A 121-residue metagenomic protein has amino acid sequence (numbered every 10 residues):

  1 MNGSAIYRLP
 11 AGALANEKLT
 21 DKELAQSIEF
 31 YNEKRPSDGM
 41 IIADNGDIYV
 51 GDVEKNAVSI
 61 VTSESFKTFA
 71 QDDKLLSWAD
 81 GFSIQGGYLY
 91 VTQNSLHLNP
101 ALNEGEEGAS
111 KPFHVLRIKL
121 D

Functional and structural regions predicted by a protein language model:
M1-N2, I42-D44, I48-V53, V91-N99: Conserved beta-strand positions in repeat-built beta-propeller and related beta-rich domains
S4-I6, N56-V58, L98-N99, V115: Structural signal for beta-propeller blades
L9, S59-V61, I118: Hydrophobic/aromatic beta-strand positions that recur at structurally equivalent sites within the blades
L9-T20, L120-D121: Short loop/turn segments immediately following beta-strands, especially the blade-tip and inter-blade linker loops
K22-N32, F66-Q71: A short beta-strand motif characteristic of beta-propeller blades
E29-D47, K74-G86: Beta-rich, blade/repeat-based domains predominating in secreted/periplasmic proteins but also intracellular
E54, F66, Q71-L76, L96: Beta-propeller domains with acidic blade repeats across secreted/periplasmic ectodomains and cytosolic WD/CNH propellers
S83-D121: Blade-level signature of beta-propeller repeat domains, shared across WD40, Kelch, NHL, RCC1 and BNR/Asp-box propellers
